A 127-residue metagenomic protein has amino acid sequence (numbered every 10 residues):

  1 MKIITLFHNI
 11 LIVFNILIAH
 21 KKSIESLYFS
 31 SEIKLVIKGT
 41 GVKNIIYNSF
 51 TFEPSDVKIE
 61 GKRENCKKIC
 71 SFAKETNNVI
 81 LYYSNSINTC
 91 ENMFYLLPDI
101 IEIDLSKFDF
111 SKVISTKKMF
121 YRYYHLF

Functional and structural regions predicted by a protein language model:
K2-I114: N-terminal capping/linker segments that flank leucine-rich repeat
S111-F127: A detector of tandem-repeat and repeat-rich interaction/domain scaffolds
